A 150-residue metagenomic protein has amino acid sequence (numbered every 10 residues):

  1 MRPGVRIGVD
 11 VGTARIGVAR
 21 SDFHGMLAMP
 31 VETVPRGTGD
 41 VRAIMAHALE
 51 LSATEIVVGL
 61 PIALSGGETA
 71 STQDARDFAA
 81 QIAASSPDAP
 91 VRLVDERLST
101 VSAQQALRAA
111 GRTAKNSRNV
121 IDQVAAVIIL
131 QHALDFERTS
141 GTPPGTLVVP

Functional and structural regions predicted by a protein language model:
M1-V9, T13-P150: Phosphate- and other anionic-substrate recognition elements at nucleic-acid/protein interfaces
